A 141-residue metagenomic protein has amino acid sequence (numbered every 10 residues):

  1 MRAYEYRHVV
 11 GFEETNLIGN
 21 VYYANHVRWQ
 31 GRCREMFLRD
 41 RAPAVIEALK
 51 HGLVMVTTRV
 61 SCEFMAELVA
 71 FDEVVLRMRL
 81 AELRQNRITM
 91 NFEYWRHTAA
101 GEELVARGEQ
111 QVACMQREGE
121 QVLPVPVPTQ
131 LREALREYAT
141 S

Functional and structural regions predicted by a protein language model:
M1-T57, M115-S141: Hot-dog-fold acyl-thioester-processing enzymes
Y6, F64, L68-A70, A81-S141: HotDog/MaoC-like acyl-thioester-processing domains
F37-I88: Hydrophobic beta-strand-centered segment that forms part of the acyl-chain substrate-binding groove
